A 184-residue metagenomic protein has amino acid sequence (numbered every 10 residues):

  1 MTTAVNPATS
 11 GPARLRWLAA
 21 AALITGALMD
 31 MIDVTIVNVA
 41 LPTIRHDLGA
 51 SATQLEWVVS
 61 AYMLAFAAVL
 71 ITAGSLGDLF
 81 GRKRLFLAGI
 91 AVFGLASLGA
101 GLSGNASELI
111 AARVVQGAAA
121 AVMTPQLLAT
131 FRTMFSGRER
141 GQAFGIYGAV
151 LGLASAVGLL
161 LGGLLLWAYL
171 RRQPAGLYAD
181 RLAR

Functional and structural regions predicted by a protein language model:
T2-A183: Transmembrane-helix bundle of Major Facilitator Superfamily
